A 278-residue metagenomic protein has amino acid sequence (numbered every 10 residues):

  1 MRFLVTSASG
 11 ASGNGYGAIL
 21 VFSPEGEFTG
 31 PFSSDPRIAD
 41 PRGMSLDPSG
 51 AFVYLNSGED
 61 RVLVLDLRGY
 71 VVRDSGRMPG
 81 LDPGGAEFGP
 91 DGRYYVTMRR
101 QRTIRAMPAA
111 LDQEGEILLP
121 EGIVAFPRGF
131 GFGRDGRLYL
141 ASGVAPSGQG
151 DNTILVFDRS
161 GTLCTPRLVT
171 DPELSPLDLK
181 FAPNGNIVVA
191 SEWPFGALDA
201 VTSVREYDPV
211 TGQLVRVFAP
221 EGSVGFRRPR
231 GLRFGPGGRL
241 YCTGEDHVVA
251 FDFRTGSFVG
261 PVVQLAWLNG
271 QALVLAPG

Functional and structural regions predicted by a protein language model:
M1, G26-F28, P48-F52, G69 (+7 more regions): Structural signal for glycine-centered tight turns and loop->strand junctions in beta-sheet-rich domains
M1-G30, L273-L275: An edge-strand/N-cap motif at the start of beta-rich repeat modules
L4-N14, V53-E59, Y94-R100, L138-Q149 (+3 more regions): Conserved beta-strand positions in repeat-built beta-propeller and related beta-rich domains
Y16, D35-S49, M78-Y94, G122-D135 (+6 more regions): Beta-rich, blade/repeat-based domains predominating in secreted/periplasmic proteins but also intracellular
G17-L20, R61-L63, R102-A106, N152-V156 (+2 more regions): A short loop-to-beta-strand structural motif that recurs across blades of beta-propeller domains
S23-E27, D66-Y70, M107-D112, F157-T162 (+2 more regions): Short loop/turn segments that connect beta-strands within beta-propeller blades
E27-D35, Y70-R77, Q113-E121, T162-T170 (+2 more regions): A short beta-strand motif characteristic of beta-propeller blades
T243-G278: Blade-level signature of beta-propeller repeat domains, shared across WD40, Kelch, NHL, RCC1 and BNR/Asp-box propellers
